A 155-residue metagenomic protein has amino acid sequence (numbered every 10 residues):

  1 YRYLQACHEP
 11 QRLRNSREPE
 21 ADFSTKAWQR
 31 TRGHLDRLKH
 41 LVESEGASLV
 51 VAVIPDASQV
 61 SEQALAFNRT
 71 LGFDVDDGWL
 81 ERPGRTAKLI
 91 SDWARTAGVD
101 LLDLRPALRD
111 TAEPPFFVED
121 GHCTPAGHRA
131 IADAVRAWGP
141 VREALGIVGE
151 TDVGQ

Functional and structural regions predicted by a protein language model:
Y1-V99, L104-P114, G146-V153: Serine-dependent acyl-ester chemistry module
E119-Q155: Histidine-centered active-site loop/cap adjacent to the catalytic His in serine esterases/O-acetyl transfer systems
